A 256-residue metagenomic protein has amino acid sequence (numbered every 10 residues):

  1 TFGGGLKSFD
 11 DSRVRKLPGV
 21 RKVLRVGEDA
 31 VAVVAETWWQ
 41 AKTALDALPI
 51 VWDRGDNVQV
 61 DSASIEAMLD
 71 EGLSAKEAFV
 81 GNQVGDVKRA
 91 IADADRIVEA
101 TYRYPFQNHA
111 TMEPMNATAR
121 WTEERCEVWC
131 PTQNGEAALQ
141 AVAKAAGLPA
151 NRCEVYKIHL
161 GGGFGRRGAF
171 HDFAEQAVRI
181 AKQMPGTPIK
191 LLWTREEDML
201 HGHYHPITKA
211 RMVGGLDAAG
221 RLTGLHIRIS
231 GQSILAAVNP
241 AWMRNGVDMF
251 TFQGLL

Functional and structural regions predicted by a protein language model:
T1-L256: Structural alpha/beta core scaffold segments of enzyme domains
